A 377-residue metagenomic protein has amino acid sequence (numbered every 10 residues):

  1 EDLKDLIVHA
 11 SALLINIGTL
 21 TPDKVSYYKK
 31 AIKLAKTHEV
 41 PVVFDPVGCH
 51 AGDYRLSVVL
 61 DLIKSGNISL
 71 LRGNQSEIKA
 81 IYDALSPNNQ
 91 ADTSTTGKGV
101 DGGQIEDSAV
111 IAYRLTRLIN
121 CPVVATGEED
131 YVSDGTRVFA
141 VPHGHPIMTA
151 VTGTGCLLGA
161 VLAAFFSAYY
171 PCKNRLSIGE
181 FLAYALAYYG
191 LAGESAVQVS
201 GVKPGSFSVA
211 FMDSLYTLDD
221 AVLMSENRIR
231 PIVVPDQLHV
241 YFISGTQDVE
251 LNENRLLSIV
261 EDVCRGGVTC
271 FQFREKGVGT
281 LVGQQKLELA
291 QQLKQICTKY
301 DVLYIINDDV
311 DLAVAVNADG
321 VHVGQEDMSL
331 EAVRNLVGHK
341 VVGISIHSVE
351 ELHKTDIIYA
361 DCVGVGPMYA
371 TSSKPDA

Functional and structural regions predicted by a protein language model:
D2-D5, D61, V249-V263, D308-D311 (+1 more regions): Short, acidic/polar
D53-F139, L287-A360: Conserved phosphate/ATP/ADP-binding segment of small-molecule kinases
A80, T152-A187: Short, small-residue alpha-helix embedded
V141-G153: Short pre-catalytic strand/loop immediately N-terminal to key active-site residues, enriched for Gly-Thr
G190-P235: Charged C-terminal helix
P235-R255, G343-S345: Active-site mouth loops of central-metabolism enzymes
F242, F271, A313, T355 (+1 more regions): Conserved, mostly hydrophobic/aromatic
Q272-Q285, P367-P375: Glycine-rich, proline-tolerant flexible connector loops at the mouths of alpha/beta enzymes
